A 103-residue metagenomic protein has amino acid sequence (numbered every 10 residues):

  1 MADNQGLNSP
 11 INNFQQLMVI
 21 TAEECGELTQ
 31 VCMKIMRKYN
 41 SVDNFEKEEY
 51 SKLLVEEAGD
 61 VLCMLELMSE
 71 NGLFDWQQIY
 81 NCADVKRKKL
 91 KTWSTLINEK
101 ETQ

Functional and structural regions predicted by a protein language model:
M1-A58, L62-Q103: Flexible "arm" and connector segments at domain edges
